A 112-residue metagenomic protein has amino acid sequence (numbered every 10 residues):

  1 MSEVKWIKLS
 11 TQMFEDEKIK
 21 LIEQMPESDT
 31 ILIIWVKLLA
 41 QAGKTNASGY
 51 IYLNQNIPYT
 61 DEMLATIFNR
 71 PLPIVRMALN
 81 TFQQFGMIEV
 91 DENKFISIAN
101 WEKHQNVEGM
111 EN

Functional and structural regions predicted by a protein language model:
M1-N93, S97, E102-E108: Positively charged, structured surface patches that bind polyanionic biopolymers
